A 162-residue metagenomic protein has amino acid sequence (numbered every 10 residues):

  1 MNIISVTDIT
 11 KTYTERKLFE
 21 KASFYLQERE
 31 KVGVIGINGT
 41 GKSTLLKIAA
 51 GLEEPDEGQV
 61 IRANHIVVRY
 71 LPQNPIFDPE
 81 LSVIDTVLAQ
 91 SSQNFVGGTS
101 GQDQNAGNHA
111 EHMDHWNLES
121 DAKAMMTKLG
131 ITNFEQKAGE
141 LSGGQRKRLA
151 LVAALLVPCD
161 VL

Functional and structural regions predicted by a protein language model:
M1-I9: Conserved N-terminal strand/loop that marks the beginning of ABC ATPase nucleotide-binding domains
I4, L18-K21: Conserved structural motif at the start of ABC-family nucleotide-binding domains
L26-E28: Conserved hydrophobic segment flanking the Walker A/P-loop of ABC-type ATPase nucleotide-binding domains
I35-I37: The feature captures the beta-strand-to-loop junction immediately N-terminal to the Walker
S43-T44: Conserved Walker
A50: Helix-to-loop junction immediately C-terminal to a conserved catalytic motif
D56-N64: ABC nucleotide-binding domain "signature motif"
I66, Q73-G143, L149, A153 (+1 more regions): ABC-family P-loop ATPase nucleotide-binding domains
